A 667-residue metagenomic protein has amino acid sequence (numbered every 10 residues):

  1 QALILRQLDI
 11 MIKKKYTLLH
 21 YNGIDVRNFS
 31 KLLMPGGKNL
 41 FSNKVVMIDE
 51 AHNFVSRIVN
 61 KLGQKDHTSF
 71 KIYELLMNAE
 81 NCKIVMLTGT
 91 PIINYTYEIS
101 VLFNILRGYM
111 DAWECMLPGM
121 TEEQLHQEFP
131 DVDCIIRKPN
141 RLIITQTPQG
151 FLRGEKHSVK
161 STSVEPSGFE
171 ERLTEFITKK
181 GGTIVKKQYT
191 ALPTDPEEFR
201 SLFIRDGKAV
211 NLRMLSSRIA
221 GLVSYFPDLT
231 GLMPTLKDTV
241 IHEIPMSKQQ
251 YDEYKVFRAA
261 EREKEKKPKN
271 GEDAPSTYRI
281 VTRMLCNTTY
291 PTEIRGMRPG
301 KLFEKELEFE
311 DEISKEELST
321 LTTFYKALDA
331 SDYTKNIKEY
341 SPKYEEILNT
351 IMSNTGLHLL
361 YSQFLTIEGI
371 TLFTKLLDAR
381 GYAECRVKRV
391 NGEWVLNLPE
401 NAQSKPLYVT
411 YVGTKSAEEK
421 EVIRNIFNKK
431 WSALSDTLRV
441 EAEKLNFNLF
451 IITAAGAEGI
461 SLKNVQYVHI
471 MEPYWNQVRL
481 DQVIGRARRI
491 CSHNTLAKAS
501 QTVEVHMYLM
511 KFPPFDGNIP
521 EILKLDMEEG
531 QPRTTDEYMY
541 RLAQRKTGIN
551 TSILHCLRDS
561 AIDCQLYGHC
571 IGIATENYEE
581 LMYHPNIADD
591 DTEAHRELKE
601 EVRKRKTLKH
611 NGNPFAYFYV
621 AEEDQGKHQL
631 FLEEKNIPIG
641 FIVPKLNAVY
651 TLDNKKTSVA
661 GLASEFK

Functional and structural regions predicted by a protein language model:
Q1-N464, S500-R603, Q625, L632-F641 (+2 more regions): Helicase motor interdomain insertion/brace
V468: Short conserved active-site loop signatures built around small residues
M471-P473: Short beta->alpha connector loops at strand-helix junctions that form conserved, small/polar/Pro-enriched
N476-L496: Conserved SF2 helicase motif VI
L608-E623, G640: Short N-terminal "domain-start" leader segments that mark the transition from disordered tails or signal peptides into
H610, E623-H628, Y650-S664: Basic helix-extension-helix modules of the SAP/HeH family
